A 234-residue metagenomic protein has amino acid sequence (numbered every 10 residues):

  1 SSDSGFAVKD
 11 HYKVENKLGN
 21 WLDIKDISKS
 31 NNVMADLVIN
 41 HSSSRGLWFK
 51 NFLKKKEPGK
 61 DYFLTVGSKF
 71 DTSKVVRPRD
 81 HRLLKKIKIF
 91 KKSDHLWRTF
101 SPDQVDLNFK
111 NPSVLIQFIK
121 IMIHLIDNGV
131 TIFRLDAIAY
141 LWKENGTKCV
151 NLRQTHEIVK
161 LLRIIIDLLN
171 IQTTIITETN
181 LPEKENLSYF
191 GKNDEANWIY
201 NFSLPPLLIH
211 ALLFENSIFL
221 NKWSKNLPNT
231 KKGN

Functional and structural regions predicted by a protein language model:
S1-I119, I123, D127, I138-A211: Acidic/aromatic-lined carbohydrate-recognition and catalytic surfaces of CAZymes acting on diverse glycans
T131: Short acidic/polar active-site loop segments enriched in Thr and Asp
N216-W223: Flexible, glycine/threonine-enriched loop-and-boundary segments that flank and lead into catalytic domains of large
W223-N234: Active-site-proximal substrate-binding groove within the catalytic cores of carbohydrate-active enzymes
